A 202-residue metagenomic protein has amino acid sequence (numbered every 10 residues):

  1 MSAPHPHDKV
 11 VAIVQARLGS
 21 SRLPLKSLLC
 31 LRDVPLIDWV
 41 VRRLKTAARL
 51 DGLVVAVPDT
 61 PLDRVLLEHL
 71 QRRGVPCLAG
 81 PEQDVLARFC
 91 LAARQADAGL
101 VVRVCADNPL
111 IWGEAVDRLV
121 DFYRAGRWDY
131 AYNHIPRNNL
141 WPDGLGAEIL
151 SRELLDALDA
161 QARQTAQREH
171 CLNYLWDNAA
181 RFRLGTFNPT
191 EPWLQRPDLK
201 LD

Functional and structural regions predicted by a protein language model:
M1-L23: N-terminal nucleotide-binding beta1-loop-alpha1 segment
S2-P4, D38-G99: Conserved N-terminal catalytic core of the sugar/cofactor nucleotidyltransferase
S2-P6, L150, E169-D202: Conserved alpha/beta core of the MobA/IspD/sugar-nucleotide pyrophosphorylase nucleotidyltransferase superfamily
L23-T46: Short, well-formed alpha-helical segments that are part of the catalytic scaffolds of diverse glycosyltransferases
A96, W112-L140: Conserved donor-nucleotide/metal-binding helix-loop-beta segment in metal-dependent transferases, i.e., the alpha-helix
A98-G99, A147-D159: Conserved nucleotide-sugar donor-binding and metal-coordinating catalytic region shared by glycosyltransferases
L100-V104: Short aromatic-hydrophobic micro-motifs that form the base-stacking/packing surface for donor nucleotide recognition
I135-A147, W193-Q195: A recurrent flexible, glycine/aromatic-enriched loop bordering the glycosyltransferase active site that acts as
